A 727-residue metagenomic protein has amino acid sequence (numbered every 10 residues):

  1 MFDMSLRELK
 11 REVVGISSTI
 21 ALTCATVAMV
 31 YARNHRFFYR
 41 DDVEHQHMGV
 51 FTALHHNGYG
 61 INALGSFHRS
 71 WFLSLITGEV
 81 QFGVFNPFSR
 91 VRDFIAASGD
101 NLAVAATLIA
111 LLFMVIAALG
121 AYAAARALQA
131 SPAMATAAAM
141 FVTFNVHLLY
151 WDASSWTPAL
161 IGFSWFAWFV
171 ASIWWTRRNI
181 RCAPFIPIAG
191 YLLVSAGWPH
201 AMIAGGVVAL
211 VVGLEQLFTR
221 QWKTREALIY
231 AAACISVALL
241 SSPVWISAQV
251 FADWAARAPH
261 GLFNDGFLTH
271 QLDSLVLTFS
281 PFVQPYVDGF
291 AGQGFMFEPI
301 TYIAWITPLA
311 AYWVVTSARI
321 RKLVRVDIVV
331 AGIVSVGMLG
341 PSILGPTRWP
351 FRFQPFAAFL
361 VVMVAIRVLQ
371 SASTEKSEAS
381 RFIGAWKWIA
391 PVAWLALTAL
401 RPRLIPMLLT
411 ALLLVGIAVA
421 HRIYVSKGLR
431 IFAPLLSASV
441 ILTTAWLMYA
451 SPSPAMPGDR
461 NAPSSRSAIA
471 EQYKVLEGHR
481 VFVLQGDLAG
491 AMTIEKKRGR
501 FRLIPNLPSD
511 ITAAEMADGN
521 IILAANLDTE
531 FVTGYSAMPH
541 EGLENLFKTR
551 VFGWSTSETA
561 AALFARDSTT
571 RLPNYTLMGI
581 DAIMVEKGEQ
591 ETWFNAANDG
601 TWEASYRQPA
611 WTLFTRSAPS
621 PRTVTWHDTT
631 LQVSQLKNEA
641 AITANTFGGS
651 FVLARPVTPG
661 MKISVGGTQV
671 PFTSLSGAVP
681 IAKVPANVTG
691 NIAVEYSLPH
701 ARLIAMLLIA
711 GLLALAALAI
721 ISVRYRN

Functional and structural regions predicted by a protein language model:
M1-A32, I229, K427-L435, A714-N727: Start-transfer (signal-anchor) and selected internal transmembrane alpha helices of multi-pass inner/ER membrane
S18-W71, R225-T278, P457-N461, E471-V475 (+2 more regions): Aromatic-rich transmembrane-lumenal/periplasmic boundary elements in polytopic membrane proteins
A25-A117, M140-D152, W156-I161, L268-D288 (+1 more regions): Membrane-interface coil-to-helix junctions
T52, S620-N727: Active-site-proximal, structured, solvent-exposed surfaces of multi-pass membrane proteins that position macromolecular
M114-L128, A133-F218, I229-A248, V334-S335 (+1 more regions): Membrane-embedded helix bundles of polyisoprenyl
A201, V326-M338, S342-L344, R348-A468 (+2 more regions): Contiguous transmembrane helix-bundle modules in multi-pass membrane proteins
S236-L323, V330, V334, P350 (+1 more regions): Periplasmic/ER-lumenal interhelical loops and adjacent helix-loop junctions in multi-pass membrane proteins
I441-N638, G648, R655, M661 (+1 more regions): Soluble catalytic regions of membrane-associated enzymes that act on cell-envelope and secretory-pathway components
